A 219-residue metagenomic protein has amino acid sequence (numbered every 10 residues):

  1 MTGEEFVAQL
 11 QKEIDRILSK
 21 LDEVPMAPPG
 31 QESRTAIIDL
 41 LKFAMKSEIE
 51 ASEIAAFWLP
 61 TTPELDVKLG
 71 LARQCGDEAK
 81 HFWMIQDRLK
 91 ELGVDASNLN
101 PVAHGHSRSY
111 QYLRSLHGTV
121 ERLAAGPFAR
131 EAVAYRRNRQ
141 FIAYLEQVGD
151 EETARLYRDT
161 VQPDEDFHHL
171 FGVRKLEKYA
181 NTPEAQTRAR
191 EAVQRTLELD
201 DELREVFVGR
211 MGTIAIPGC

Functional and structural regions predicted by a protein language model:
M1-C219: Non-heme di-metal
